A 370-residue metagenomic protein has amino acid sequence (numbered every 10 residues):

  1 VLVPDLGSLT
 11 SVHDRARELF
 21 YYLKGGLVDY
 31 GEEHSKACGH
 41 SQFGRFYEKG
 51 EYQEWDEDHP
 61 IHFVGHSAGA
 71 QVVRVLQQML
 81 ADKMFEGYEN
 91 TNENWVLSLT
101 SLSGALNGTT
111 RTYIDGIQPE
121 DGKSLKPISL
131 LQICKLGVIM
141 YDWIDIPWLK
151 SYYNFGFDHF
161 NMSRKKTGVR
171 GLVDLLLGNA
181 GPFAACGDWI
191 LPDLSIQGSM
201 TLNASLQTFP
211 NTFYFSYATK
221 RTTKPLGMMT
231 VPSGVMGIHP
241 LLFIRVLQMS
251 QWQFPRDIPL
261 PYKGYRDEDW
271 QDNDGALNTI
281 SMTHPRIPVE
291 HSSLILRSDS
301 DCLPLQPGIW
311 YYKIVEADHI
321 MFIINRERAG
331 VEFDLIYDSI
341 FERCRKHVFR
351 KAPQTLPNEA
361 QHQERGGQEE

Functional and structural regions predicted by a protein language model:
V1-I61: Active-site catalytic motif of lipid deacylating hydrolases and related acyltransferases
L23, L80-M84: Active-site catalytic pocket residues across diverse enzymes, especially alpha/beta-hydrolases
G44-Y47, Q71, K83, L106 (+1 more regions): Elongated, non-catalytic scaffold/linker segments and compositionally distinctive motifs
F63-G65, L102: Short beta-strand immediately N-terminal to the catalytic nucleophile in serine-hydrolase-like folds
G65-G69, V73: Gly/Ala-rich beta-loop-alpha elbow adjacent to hydrolase catalytic centers
R74-L80: Active-site signature of alpha/beta-hydrolase-fold catalytic machinery across serine- and Asp/Cys-nucleophile hydrolases
E89-E370: Helical cap/lid subdomain of alpha/beta-hydrolase-fold lipid enzymes that gates access to the catalytic pocket
